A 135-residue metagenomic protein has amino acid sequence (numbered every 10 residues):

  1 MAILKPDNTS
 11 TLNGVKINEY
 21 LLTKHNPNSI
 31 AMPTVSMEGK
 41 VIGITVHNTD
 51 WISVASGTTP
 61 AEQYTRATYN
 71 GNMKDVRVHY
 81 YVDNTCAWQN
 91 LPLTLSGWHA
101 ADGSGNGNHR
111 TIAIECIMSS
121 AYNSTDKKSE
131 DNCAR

Functional and structural regions predicted by a protein language model:
A2-R135: Active-site-adjacent loop/helix surface patches within enzyme catalytic domains that shape the substrate-binding cleft
